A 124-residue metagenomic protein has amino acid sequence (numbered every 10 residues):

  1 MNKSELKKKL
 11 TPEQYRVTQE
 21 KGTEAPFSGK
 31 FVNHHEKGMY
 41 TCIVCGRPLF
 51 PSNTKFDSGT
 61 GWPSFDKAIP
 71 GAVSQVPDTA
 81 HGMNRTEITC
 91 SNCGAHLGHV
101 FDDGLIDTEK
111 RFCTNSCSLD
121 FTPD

Functional and structural regions predicted by a protein language model:
M1-D124: A short Gly-Trp-Pro
